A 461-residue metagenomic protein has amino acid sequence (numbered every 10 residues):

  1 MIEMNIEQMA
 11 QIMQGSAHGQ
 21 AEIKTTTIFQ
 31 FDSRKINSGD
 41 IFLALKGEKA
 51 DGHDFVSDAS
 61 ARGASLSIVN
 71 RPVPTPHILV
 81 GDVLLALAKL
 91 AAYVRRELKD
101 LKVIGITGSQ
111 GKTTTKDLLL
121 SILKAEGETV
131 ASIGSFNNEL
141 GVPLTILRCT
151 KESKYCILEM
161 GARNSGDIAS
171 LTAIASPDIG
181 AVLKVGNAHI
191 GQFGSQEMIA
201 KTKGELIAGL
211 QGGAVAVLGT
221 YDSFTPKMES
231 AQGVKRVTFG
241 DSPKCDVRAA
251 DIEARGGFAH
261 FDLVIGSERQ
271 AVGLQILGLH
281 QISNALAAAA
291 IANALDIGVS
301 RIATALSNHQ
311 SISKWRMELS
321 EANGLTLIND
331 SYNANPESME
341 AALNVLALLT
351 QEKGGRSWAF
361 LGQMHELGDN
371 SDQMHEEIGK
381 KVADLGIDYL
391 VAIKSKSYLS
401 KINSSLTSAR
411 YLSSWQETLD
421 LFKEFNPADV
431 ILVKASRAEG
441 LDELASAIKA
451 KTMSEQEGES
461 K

Functional and structural regions predicted by a protein language model:
M1-K89, Y93, R356, K380-K381 (+2 more regions): N-terminal leader/targeting and accessory segments in enzymes
E7-Q11, L85-V215, T220, F224-Q232 (+2 more regions): Phosphate-binding loop of NTP-binding sites
M13, V69-T75, A181-T326, L348 (+3 more regions): Acidic, Mg2+-coordinating active-site environments of NTP-dependent enzymes
S33-A44, T129, L144-Y155, L343-G368: Mobile, glycine- and charge-enriched loop segments and immediately flanking short secondary-structure elements within
K49, I312-S313, S331-S408, S436 (+1 more regions): Active-site beta-alpha connecting loops in nucleotide-dependent enzymes
I106, K314-M317, A438, D442-L444: ATP-dependent carboxylate/acyl-activation modules
A173, E417-F425: Short amphipathic alpha-helix with an adjacent loop that forms part of the alpha/beta core around
Y411, A428-K449, K461: Peripheral docking tails and interdomain loops at the edges of cofactor- or intermediate-handling domains
